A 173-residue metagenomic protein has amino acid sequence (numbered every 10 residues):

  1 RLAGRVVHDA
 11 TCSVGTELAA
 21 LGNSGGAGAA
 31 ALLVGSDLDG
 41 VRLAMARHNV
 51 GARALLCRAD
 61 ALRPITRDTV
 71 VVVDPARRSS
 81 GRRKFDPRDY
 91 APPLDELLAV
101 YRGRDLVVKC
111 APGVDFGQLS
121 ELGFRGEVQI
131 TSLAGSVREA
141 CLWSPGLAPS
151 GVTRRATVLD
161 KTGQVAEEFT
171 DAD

Functional and structural regions predicted by a protein language model:
R5-T11: Conserved class I S-adenosyl-L-methionine
V14-A30: Conserved SAM-binding loop of SAM-dependent methyltransferases across substrates and taxa, primarily the Class I
L32-D37: Conserved SAM-binding motif I beta-strand of class I
D39-V41: Conserved SAM/SAH-binding beta-strand->alpha-helix loop
A46-R47: Conserved SAM-binding loop
G51-D60: Conserved SAM-binding strand-loop segment of SAM-dependent methyltransferases
R63-R67: Short conserved loop adjoining the S-adenosyl-L-methionine
V72, R77-D173: Class I S-adenosyl-L-methionine
